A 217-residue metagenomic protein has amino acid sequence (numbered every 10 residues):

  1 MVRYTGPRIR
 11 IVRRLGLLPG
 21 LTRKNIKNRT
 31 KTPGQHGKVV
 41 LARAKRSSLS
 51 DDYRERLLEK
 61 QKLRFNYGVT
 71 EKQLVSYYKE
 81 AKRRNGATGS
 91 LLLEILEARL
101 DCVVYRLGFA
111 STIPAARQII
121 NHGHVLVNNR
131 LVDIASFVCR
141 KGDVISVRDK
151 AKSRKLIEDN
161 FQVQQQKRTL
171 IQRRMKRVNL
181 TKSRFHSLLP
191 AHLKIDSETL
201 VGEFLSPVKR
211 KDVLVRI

Functional and structural regions predicted by a protein language model:
M1-L107, L131-I217: Ferredoxin-like alpha/beta domains used as RNA- or RNAP-binding modules
I113, I119-I120, V125, C139: Short, well-ordered loop/turn sites that connect or cap secondary structure elements
I119, R130-L131: Residue-level detector of alpha-helical recognition elements and their boundaries
